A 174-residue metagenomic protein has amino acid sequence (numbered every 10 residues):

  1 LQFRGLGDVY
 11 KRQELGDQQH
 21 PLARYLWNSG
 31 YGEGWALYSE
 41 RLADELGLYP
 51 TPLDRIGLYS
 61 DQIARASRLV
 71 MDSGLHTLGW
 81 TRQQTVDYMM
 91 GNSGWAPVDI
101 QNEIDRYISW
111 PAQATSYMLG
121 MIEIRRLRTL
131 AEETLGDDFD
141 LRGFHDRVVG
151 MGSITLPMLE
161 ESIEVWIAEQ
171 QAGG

Functional and structural regions predicted by a protein language model:
L1-Y10: Single conserved hydrophobic/aromatic residue that forms the stacking wall/gate of nucleotide- or nucleobase-binding
K11-G30: Post-HEXXH active-site segment of zinc metalloproteases
Q13-Q19, E45-T51, T77-R82, W95-A96 (+2 more regions): Secondary-structure transition/capping motifs at alpha-helix termini and the adjoining loop/turn into the next element
A23-N28, D54-G57, I108-S116: A ubiquitous short alpha-helical element
L26, G30-E33, D61-R65, H76-W80 (+5 more regions): Soluble non-cytosolic domains of exported or imported proteins
Y31-E45, M121: An active-site-proximal "capping" alpha-helix that borders the catalytic cofactor pocket
R41-I108: Long, amphipathic alpha-helical stalk/connector segments used for oligomerization, subunit docking, or mechanical
G91-G174: C-terminal, non-catalytic "cap/extension" segments appended to globular domains
